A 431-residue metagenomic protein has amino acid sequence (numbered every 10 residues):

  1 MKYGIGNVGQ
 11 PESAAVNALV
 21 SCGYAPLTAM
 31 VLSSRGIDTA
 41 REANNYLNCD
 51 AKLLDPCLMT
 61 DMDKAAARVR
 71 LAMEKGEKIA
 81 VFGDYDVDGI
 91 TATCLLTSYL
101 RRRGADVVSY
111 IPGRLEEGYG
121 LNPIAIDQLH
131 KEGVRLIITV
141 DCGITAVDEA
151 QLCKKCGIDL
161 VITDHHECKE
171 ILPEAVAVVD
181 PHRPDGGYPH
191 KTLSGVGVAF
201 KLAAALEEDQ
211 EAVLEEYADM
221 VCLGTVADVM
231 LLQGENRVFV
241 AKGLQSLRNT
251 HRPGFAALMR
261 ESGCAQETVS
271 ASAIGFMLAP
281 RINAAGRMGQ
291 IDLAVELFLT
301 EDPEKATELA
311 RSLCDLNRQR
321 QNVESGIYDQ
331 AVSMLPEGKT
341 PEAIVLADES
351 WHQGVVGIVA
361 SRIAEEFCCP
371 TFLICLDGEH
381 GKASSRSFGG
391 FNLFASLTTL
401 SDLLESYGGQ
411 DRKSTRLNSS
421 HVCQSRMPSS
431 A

Functional and structural regions predicted by a protein language model:
M1: Catalytic domains of riboflavin
V8, E12, A18-L136, C156 (+2 more regions): Hydrophobic helix-and-loop "lid/oligomerization" segment in the mid-to-C-terminal part of catalytic domains
D88-G89, T145-A146, C168-E170, H352-Q353 (+2 more regions): Short, active-site-adjacent cap segments at secondary-structure transitions
T91, D148-A150, L172, V356 (+2 more regions): Short glycine-/acidic-enriched loop or helix-start segments at secondary-structure transitions that form or flank
L95-T97, I124, Q151-K154, E174-A177 (+3 more regions): Short, glycine/charged-enriched secondary-structure capping and boundary segments
L129-E132, T139, G143-M230, N236 (+1 more regions): Conserved phosphate-handling catalytic cores of large alpha/beta enzymes
L417-A431: Single conserved hydrophobic/aromatic residue that forms the stacking wall/gate of nucleotide- or nucleobase-binding
